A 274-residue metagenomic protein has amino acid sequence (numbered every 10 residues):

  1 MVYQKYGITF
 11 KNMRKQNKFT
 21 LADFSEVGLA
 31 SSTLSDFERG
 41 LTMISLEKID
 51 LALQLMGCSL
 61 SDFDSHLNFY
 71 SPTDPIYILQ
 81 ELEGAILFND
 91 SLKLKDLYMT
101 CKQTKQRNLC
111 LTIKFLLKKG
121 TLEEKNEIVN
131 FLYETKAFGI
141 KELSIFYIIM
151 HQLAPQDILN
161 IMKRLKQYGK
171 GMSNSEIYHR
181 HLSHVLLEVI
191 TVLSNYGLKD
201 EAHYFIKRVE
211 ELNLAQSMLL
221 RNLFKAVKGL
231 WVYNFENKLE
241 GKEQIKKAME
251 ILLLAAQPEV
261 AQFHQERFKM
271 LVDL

Functional and structural regions predicted by a protein language model:
M1-Q16: A short, Lys/Arg-rich alpha-helix, primarily the initiator
T9, K48, I76, Q80-E81 (+6 more regions): "A position-specific structural signal for the A-helix of alpha-solenoid helical repeats
N17-S35: Short alpha-helical DNA-recognition segment
E47-D62: DNA major-groove recognition helix of helix-turn-helix/homeodomain DNA-binding modules
S65-L92, E250: Short, charged recognition helix plus adjacent turn of helix-turn-helix-like nucleic-acid-binding domains
D90-L97, K125, I158-L159, K199-H203 (+3 more regions): Solenoid-repeat scaffolds in large eukaryotic assemblies
Q103-E201: Mid-protein regulatory/catalytic core that forms ligand/cofactor-binding pockets and protein-protein interaction
V129-Y133, K166-S173, I206-L214, K246-Q257: Amphipathic alpha-helical segments of tetratricopeptide repeats
